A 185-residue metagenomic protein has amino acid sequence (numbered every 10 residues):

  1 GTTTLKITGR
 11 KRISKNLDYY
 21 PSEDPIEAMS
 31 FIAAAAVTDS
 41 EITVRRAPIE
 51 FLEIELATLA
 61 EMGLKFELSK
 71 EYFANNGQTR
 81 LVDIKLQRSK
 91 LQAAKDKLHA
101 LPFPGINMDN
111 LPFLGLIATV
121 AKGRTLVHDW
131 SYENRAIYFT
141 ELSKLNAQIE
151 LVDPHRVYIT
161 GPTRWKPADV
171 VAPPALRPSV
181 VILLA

Functional and structural regions predicted by a protein language model:
G1-A185: Short, structured segments at the rim of ligand-binding sites
